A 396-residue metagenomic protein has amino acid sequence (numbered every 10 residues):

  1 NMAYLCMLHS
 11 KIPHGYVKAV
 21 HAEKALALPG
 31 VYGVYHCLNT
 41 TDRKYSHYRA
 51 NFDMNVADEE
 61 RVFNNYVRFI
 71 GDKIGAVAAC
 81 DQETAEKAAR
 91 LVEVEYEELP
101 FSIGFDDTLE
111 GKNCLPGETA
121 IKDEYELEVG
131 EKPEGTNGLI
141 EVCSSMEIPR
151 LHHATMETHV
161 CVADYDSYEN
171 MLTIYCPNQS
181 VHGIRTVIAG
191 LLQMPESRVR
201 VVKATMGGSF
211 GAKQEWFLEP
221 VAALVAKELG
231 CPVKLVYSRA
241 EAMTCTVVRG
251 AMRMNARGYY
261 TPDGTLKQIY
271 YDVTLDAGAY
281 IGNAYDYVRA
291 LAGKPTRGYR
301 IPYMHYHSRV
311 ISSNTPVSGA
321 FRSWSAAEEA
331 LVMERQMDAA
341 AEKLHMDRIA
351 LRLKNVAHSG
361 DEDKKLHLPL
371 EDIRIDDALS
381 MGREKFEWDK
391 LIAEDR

Functional and structural regions predicted by a protein language model:
N1-T119, E228: Flexible, low-hydrophobicity surface segments
L5, R90-I103, Q179-V181, T186 (+2 more regions): Extended active-site and interfacial segments that coordinate phosphate-rich ligands in large catalytic machineries
G33-L38, F69, V142-M146, I174-C176 (+4 more regions): General beta-strand structural signal in soluble alpha/beta enzymes
C37-L38, Q193-R198, E228-V233, P262-D263 (+1 more regions): C-terminal catalytic domains of large/alpha subunits in multi-subunit enzymes
T40-T41, N178-V181, T205-S209, Y237-V247 (+2 more regions): Acidic, glycine-rich active-site loops and adjacent beta-strand->loop/helix elements that engage anionic groups
R49-D53, A57, K122-C161, S167 (+1 more regions): Glycine-rich loop/linker segments at domain edges
F52-A85, F210-P262, S318-K343, L366-W388: Glycine-rich and small/hydrophobic secondary-structure elements
E110-L192, V356-R396: Helix-loop-helix junctions that connect adjacent transmembrane helices in secondary transporters/permeases, recognized
